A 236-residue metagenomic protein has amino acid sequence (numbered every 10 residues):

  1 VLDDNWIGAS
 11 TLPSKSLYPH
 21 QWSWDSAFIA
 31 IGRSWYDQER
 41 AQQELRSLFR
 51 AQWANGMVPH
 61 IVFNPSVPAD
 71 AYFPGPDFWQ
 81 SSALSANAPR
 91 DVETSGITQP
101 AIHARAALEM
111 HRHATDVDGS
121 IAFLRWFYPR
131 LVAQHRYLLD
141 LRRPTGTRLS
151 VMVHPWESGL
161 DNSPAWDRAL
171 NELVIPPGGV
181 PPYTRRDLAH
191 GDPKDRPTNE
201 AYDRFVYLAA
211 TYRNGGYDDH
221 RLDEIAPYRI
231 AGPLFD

Functional and structural regions predicted by a protein language model:
V1-P19, T115-I121, V132-D140: Acidic/polar, glycine-enriched structural segments that form the non-catalytic walls/loops of the carbohydrate-binding
V1-Q21, Q42-Q43, S47, N55-I61 (+2 more regions): Low-complexity, Ser/Thr/Pro/Gly-enriched N-terminal "stalk/linker" regions
D4, H20-W22, D77, H154 (+1 more regions): Short, low-complexity intrinsically disordered segments
A9-A27, I31-Y36, Y72-F73, F78-P100 (+1 more regions): Solvent-exposed loop and edge beta-strand segments that line ligand/cofactor-binding and catalytic clefts
S16, W22, S26, V62 (+3 more regions): Solvent-exposed, flexible loop/coil residues
Q38-Y128, V132, L139-L160: Helix-terminus loop motifs that line ligand-binding clefts
P100-D116, S120, R213-D236: Extended amphipathic secondary-structure runs
H135-I230, L234: Extended ligand-binding clefts on enzyme/binding-domain cores
